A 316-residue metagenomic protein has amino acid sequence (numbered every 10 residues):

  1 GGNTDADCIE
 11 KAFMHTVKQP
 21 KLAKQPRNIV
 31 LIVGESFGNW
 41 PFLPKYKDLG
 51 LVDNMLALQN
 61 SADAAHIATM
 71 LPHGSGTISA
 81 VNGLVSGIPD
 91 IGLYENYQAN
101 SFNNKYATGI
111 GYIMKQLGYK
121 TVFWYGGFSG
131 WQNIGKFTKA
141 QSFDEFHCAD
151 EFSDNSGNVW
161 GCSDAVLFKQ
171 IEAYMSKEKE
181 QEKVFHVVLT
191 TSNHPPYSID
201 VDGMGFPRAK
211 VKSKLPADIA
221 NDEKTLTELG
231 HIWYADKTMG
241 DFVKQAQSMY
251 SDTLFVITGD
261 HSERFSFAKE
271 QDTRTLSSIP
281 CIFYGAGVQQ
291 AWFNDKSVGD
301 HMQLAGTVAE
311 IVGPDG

Functional and structural regions predicted by a protein language model:
D5-G316: Solvent-exposed soluble domains appended to multi-pass membrane proteins
